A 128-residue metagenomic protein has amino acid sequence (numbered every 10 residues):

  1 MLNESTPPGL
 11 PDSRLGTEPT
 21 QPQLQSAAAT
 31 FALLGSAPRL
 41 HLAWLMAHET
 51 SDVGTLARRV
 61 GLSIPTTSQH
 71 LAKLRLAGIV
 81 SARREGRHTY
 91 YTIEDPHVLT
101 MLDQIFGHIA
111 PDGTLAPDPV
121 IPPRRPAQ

Functional and structural regions predicted by a protein language model:
M1-S26, V98-Q128: Amphipathic alpha-helical dimerization/coiled-coil segments that flank or bridge DNA-binding/regulatory modules
Q21-P65, T89-H97: N-terminal helix-turn-helix DNA-binding core of bacterial DNA-binding proteins
A37, L74, Q104, H108: Solvent-exposed, charged/polar functional surfaces in cytosolic regulatory/catalytic domains
A37-L40, D52, V80, P111 (+1 more regions): A general structural signal for well-ordered secondary-structure junctions
H70: Residues within the DNA-recognition helix of helix-turn-helix
R75-E85, T92: Beta-hairpin "wing" of winged helix-turn-helix
